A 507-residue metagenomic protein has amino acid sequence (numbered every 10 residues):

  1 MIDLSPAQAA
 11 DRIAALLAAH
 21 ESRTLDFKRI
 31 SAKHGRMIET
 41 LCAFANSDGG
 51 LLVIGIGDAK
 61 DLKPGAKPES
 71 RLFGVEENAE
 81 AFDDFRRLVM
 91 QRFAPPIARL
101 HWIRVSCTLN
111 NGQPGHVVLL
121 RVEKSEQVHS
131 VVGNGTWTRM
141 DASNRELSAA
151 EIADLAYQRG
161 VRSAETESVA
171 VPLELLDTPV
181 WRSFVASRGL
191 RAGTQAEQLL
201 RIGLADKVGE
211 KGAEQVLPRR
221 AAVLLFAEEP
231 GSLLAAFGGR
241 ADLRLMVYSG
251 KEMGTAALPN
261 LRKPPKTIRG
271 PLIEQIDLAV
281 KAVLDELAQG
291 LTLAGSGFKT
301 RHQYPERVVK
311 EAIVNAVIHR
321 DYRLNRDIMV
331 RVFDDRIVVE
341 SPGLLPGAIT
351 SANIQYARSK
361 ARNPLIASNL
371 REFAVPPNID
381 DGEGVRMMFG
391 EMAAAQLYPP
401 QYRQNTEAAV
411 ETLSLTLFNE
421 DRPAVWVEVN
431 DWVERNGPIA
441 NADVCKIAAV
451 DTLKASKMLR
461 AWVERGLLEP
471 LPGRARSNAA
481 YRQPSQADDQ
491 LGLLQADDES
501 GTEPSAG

Functional and structural regions predicted by a protein language model:
M1-P305, I313-D421, A440-N441, C445 (+5 more regions): Conserved N-terminal catalytic/coupling substructures associated with nucleotide/phosphate chemistry
A424-D431: Pre-recognition alpha-helix immediately N-terminal to the DNA-recognition helix within helix-turn-helix or winged-helix
E434-A440: Short capping segments at the starts of secondary-structure elements
N441, L493-G507: Amphipathic alpha-helical dimerization/coiled-coil segments that flank or bridge DNA-binding/regulatory modules
G473-D498: Short, cationic-aromatic polyanion-contact patches
